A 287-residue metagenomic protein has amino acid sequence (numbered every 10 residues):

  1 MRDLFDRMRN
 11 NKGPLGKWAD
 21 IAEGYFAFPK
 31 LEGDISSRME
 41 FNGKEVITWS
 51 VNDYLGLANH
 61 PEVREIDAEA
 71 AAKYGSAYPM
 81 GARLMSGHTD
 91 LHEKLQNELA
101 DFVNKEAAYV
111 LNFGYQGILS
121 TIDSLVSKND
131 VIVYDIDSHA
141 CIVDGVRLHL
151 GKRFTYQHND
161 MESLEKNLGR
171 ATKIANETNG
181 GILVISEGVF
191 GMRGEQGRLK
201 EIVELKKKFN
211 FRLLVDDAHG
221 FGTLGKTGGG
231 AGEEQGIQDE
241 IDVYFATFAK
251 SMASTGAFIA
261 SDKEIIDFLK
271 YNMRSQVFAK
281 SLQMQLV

Functional and structural regions predicted by a protein language model:
R2, R9-G75, F211: N-terminal "arm"/small-domain region of PLP-dependent enzymes with the aminotransferase-like
E65, A72-F113: Conserved N-terminal alpha-helix of the aminotransferase class I/II PLP-enzyme fold
T121-A140: Conserved PLP-anchoring active-site segment centered on the Schiff-base-forming lysine
K128, L148-L150, E240: Short, structured coil segments at secondary-structure junctions
C141-H149: Active-site-proximal loop->helix
F154, H158-V215: Active-site phosphate-binding strand-loop segment of PLP-dependent enzymes
F209-R212, H219, L224-V287: Active-site C-terminal subdomain of aminotransferase-like
